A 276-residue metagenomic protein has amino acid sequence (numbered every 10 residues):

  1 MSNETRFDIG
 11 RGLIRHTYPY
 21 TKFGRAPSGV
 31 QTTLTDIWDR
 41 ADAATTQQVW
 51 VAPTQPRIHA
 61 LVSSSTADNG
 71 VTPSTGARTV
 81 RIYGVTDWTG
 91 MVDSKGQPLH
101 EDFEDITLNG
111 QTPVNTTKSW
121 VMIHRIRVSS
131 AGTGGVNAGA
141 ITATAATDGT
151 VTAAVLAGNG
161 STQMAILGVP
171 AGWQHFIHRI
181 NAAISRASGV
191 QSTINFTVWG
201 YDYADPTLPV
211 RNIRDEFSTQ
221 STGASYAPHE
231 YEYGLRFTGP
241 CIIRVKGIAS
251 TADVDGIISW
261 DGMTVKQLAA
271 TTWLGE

Functional and structural regions predicted by a protein language model:
S2-M122, S129-E276: Beta-strand-centric surfaces of beta-sandwich/beta-rich domains
